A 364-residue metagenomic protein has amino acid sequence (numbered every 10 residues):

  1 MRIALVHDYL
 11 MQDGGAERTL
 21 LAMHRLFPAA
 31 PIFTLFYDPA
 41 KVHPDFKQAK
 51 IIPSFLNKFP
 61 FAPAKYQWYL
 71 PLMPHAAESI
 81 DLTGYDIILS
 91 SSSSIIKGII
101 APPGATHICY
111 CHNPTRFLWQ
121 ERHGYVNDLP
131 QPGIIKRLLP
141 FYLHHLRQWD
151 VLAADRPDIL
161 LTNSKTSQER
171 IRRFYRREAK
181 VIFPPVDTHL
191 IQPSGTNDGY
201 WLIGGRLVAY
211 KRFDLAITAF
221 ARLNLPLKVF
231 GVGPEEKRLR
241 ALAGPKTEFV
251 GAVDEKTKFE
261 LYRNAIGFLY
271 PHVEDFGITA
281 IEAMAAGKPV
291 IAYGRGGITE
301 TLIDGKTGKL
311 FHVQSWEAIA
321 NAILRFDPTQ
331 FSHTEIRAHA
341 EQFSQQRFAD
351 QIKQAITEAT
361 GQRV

Functional and structural regions predicted by a protein language model:
A29-K97: Active-site donor-binding segments of glycosyltransferases and PAPS-dependent sulfotransferases
N127-L160, Q168: Membrane-proximal helix-turn-helix segments that form the acceptor-binding/catalytic region of lipid-linked
E169-V181, P185-G199: Acidic anion/phosphate-binding donor-loop and adjacent secondary structure in glycosyltransferase catalytic cores
V186, Q192-K228: Conserved donor-binding/catalytic core segment of Leloir-type glycosyltransferases
E236-F259: Nucleotide-activated donor-binding/catalytic signature segment of Leloir-type glycosyltransferases, i.e., the conserved
R263-D275, K288: Acidic donor-binding loop of glycosyltransferase active sites
T299-L324, F331: Change "using UDP/GDP/dTDP sugars" to "using nucleotide sugars
Q314-E317, P328-A359: A charged, aromatic-enriched C-terminal amphipathic alpha-helix characteristic of glycosyltransferases across folds
